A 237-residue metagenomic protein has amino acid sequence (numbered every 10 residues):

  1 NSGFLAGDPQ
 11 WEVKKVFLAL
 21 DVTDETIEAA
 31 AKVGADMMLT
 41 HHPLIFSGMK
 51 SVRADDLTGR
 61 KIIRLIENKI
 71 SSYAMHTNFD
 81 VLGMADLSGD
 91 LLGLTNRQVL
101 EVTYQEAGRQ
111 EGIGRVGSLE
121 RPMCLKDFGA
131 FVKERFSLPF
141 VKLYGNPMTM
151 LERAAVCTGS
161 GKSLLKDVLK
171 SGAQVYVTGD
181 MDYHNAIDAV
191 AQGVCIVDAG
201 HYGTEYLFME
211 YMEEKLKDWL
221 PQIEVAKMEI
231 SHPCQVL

Functional and structural regions predicted by a protein language model:
N1-L237: Hydrophobic structural segments
